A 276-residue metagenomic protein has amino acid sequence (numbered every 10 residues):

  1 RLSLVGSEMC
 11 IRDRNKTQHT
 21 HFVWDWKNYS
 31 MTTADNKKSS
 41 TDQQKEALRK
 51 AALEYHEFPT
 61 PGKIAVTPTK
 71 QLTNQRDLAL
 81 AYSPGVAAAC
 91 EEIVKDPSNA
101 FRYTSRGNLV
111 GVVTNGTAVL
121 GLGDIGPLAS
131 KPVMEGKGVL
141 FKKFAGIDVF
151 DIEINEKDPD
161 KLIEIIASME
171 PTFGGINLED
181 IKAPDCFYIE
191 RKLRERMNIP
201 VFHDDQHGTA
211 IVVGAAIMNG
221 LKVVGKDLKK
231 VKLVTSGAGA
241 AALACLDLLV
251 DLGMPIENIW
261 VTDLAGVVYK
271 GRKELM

Functional and structural regions predicted by a protein language model:
R1, F101-Y103, G225: Replace "in large, NTP-powered and nucleic-acid-processing enzymes" with "in large, NTP-powered factors and other
R1-D13: Single conserved hydrophobic/aromatic residue that forms the stacking wall/gate of nucleotide- or nucleobase-binding
L4-V5, S105-G107, K229: Short loop/turn elements that form and flank the Walker-type P-loop nucleotide-binding site in RecA-like NTPase cores
H19: Cationic, low-complexity basic patches in intrinsically disordered or flexible, solvent-exposed regions
W24-W26: Tryptophan (W) side chains
T32-V201: N-terminal ligand-binding/catalytic initiation module
L120, P127-A145, M197, H203 (+2 more regions): Glycine-rich phosphate/diphosphate-binding loop of Rossmann-like nucleotide-binding domains
